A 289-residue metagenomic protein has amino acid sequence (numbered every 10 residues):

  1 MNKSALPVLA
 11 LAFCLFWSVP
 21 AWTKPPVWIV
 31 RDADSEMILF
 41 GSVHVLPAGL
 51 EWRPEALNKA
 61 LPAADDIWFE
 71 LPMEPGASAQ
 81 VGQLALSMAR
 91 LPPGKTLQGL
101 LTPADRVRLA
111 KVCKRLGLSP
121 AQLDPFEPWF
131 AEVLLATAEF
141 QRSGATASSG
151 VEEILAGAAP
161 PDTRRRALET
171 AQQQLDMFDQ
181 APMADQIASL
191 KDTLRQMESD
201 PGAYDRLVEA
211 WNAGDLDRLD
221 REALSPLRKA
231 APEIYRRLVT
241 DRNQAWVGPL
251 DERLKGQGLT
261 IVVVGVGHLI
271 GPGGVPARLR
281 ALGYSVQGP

Functional and structural regions predicted by a protein language model:
M1-L9: Bacterial N-terminal signal peptides that target proteins for export
L9-A10, R31-A33, K255-G256: Short hydrophobic "helix-edge" motifs at membrane interfaces and signal-peptide entry regions
A10-L11, A21: Cleavable N-terminal signal peptides
K24-I234, L238: Structured, acidic catalytic/metal-binding patches in enzyme active sites
E233-P289: A cross-kingdom marker for long, charged
